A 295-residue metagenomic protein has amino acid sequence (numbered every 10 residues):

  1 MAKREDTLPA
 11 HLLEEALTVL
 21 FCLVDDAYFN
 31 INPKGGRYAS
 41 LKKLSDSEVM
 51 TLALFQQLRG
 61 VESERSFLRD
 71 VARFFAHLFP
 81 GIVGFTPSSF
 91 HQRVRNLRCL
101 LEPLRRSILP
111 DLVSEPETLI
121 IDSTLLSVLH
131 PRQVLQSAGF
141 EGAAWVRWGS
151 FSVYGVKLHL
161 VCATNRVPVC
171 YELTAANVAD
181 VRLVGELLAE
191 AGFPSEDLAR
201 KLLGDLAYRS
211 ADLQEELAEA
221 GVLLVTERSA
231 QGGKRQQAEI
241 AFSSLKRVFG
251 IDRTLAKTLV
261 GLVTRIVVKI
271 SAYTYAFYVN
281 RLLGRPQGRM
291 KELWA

Functional and structural regions predicted by a protein language model:
M1-A295: Short alpha-helical elements
